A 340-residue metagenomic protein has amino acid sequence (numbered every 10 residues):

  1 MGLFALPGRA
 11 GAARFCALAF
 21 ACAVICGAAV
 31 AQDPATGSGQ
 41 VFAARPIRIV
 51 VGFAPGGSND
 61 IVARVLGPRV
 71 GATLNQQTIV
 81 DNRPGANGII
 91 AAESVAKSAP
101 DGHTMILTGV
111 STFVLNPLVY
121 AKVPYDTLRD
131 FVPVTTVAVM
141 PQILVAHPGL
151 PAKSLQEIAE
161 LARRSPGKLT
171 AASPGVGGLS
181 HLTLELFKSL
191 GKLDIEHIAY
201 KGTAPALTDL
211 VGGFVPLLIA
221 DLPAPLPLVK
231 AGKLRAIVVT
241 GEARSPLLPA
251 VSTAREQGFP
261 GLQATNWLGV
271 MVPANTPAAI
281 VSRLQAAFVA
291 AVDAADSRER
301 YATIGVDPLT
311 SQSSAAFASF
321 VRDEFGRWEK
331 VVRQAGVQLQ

Functional and structural regions predicted by a protein language model:
M1-A44, Q156, L339-Q340: Short, low-complexity disordered leader/linker segments with a strong preference for bacterial N-terminal type II
A31-L128, K168, V176, L190-I219 (+3 more regions): N-terminal (or domain-start) structured segment
G37-Q40, D130-V134, R255-G261: Short beta-strand/turn micro-motifs at beta-sheet edges
F42-P46, K230, A278-Q340: An extracytoplasmic/periplasmic, membrane-proximal ligand-sensing/linker region
F53, R69, T73, S98 (+11 more regions): Structured segments of extracytoplasmic/periplasmic soluble domains in secreted or envelope-associated proteins
I61, V65, R69, I90 (+15 more regions): Extracytoplasmic/secreted proteins, especially bacterial periplasmic and envelope-associated proteins
K97-H103, V110, L118-P205, A254 (+1 more regions): Hinge/capping helix and adjacent helix->loop/strand transition within the periplasmic-binding protein
V139, P225-D293, D323-G326: C-terminal lobe and pocket-closing loops of periplasmic/extracytoplasmic Venus-flytrap solute-binding proteins
